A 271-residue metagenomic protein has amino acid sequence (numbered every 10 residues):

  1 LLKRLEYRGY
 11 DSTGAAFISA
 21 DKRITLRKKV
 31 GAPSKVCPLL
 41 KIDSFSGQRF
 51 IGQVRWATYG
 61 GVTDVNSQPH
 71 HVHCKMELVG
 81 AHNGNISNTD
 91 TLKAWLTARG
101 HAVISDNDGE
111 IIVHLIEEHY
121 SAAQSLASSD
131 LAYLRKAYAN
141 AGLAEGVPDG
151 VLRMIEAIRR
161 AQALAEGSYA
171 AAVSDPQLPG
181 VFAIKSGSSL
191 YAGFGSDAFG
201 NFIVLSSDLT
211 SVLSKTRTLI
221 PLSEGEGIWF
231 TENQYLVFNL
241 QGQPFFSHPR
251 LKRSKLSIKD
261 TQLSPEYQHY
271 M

Functional and structural regions predicted by a protein language model:
L1-M271: Conserved short alpha-helical segments that host acidic/polar catalytic motifs at enzyme active sites
